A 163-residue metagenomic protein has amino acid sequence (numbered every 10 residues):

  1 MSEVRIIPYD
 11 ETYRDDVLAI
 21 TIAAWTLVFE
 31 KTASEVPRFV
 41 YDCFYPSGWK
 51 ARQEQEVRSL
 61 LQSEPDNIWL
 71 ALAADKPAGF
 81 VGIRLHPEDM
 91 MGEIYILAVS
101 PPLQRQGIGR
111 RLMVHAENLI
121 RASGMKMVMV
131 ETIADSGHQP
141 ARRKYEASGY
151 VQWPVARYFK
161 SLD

Functional and structural regions predicted by a protein language model:
M1-S2, E146, P154-D163: Acyl-donor-binding surface of acyltransferase catalytic domains
V4, P8-Y95, S100, M113 (+2 more regions): Acetyl-CoA-dependent GNAT
Y9, Y13, Y45, Q104 (+3 more regions): Conserved acidic
D10-T12, E30, V128-S136: Short, charged low-complexity linear motifs
I96-V99, R105-N118, R143, A147: Conserved acetyl-CoA-binding loop-helix of GNAT-fold acetyltransferases
Q104, M129-A141, F159-D163: Conserved beta-strand-loop-alpha-helix junction that forms the acyl-donor binding cleft
R110, A122, K126, A134-P154: Conserved active-site alpha-helix within GNAT-family acetyltransferase domains
